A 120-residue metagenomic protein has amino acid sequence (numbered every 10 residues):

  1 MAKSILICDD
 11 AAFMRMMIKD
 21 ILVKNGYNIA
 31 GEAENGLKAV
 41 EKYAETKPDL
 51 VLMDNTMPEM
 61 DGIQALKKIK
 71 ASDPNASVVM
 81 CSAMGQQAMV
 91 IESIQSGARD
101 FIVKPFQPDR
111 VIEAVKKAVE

Functional and structural regions predicted by a protein language model:
A12-G31: Two-component/phosphorelay signaling modules centered on CheY-like receiver
N35-K38, D61-Q64: Acidic catalytic/metal-coordinating carboxylates
T46-L52: Active-site beta3 strand of CheY-like receiver
M57: Receiver (REC) domain active-site loop signature in two-component systems and cognate sites in sensor histidine kinases
M84-G85: Short, conserved "switch-loop" micro-motifs in signal-transduction and mechanochemical regulators
F106-V115: C-terminal output helix
